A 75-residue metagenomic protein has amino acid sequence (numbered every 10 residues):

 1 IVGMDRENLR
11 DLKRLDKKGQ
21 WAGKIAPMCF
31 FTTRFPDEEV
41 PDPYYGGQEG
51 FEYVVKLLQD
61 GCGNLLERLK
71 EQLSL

Functional and structural regions predicted by a protein language model:
I1-L75: Short polar/charged helix/loop
